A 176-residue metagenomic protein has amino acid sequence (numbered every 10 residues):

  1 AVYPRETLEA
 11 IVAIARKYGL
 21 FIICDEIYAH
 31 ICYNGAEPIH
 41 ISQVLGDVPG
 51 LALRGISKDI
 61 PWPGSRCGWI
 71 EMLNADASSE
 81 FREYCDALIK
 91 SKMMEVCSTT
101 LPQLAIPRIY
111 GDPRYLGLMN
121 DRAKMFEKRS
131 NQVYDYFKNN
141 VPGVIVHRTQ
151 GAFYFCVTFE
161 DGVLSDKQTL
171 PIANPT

Functional and structural regions predicted by a protein language model:
A1-T176: PLP-dependent class I/II
